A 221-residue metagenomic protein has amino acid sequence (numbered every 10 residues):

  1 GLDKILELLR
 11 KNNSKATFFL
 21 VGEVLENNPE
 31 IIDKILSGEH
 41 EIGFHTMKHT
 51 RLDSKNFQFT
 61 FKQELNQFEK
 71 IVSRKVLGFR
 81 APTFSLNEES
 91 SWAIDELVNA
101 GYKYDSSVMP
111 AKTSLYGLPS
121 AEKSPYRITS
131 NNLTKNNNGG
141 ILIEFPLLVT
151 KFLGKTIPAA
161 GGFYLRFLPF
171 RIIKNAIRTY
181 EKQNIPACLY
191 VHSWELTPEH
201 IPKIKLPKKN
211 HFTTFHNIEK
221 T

Functional and structural regions predicted by a protein language model:
G1, G43-T46, T214: Aromatic- and acidic-residue-enriched carbohydrate-binding clefts of CAZyme catalytic domains
G1-N13: A short, N-terminal amphipathic alpha-helix
L2, N28, F57, F61 (+2 more regions): Aromatic/hydrophobic pocket-lining residues that form the small-molecule binding cavity in soluble enzyme cores
L2-D3, L25-K34, S124-L133: Alpha-helical scaffolding within the catalytic cores of extracellular/periplasmic polymer-degrading hydrolases
R10-N13, F167-T221: C-terminal domain-boundary segment and adjacent tail
N12-S90, Y102, S107-L115, G139-I141 (+1 more regions): Metal-dependent polysaccharide deacetylase catalytic core of the NodB/CE4 family, i.e., the active-site-bearing domain
N56, Y116-A121, E199-L206: Histidine/acidic-residue-rich catalytic or RNA/ligand-binding cores of hydrolases and nuclease-related proteins
R74-L77, A81-I185, L189: Active-site-adjacent pocket scaffolds in enzyme catalytic domains
